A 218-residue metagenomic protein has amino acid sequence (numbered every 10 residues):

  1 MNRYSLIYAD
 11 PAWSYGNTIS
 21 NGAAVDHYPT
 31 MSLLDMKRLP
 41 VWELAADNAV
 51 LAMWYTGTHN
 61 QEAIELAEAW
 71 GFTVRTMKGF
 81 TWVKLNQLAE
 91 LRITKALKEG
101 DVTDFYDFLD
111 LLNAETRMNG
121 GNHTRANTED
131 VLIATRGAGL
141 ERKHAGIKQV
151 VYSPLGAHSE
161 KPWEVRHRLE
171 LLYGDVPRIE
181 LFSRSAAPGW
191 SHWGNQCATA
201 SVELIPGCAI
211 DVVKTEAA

Functional and structural regions predicted by a protein language model:
M1-A218: Class I S-adenosyl-L-methionine-dependent methyltransferase catalytic core
